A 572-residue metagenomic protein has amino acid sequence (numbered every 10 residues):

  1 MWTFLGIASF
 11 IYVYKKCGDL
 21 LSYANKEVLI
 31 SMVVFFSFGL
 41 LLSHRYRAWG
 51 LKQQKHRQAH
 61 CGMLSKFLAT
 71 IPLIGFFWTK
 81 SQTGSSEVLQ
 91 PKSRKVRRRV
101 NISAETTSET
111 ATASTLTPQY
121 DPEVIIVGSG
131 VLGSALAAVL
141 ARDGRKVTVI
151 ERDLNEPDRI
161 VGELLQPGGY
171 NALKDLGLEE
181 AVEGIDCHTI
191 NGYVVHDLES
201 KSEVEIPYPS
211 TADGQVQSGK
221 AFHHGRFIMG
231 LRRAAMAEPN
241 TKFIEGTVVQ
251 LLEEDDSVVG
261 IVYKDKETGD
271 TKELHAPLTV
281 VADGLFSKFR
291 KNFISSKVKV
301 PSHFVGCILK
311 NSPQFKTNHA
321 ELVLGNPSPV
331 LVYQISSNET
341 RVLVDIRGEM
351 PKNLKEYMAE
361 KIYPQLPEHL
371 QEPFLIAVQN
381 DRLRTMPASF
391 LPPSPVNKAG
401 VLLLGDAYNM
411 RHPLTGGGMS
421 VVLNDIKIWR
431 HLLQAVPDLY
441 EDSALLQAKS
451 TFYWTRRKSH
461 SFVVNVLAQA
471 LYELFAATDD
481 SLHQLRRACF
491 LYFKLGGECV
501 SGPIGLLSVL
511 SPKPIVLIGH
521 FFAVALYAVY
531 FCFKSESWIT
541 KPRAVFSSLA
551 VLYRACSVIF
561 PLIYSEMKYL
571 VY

Functional and structural regions predicted by a protein language model:
F4, A8, K26, I30-M32 (+4 more regions): C-terminal helical "tail/cap" subdomain of flavin- and related membrane-associated enzymes
I11-L20: Juxtamembrane "helix-exit" motif on the non-cytosolic side of transmembrane helices
Y46-Q54, L73-P122: A short, basic/flexible loop-to-alpha-helix module at the beginning of a structural domain
Q82-R99, M350-W454: FAD/FMN-dependent oxidoreductases across multiple families
A113-L132, T148: Beta1/beta-strand and adjacent pyrophosphate-binding region of the FAD-binding site in flavoprotein oxidoreductases
Q119-D121, N171, D175, E179-N292 (+1 more regions): Conserved N-terminal helical subregion
I125-S129, V139-V161: Glycine-rich FAD pyrophosphate-binding loop
Q250, D256-S257, V262-N397: Conserved FAD-binding catalytic core of PHBH/FMO-like flavoproteins
